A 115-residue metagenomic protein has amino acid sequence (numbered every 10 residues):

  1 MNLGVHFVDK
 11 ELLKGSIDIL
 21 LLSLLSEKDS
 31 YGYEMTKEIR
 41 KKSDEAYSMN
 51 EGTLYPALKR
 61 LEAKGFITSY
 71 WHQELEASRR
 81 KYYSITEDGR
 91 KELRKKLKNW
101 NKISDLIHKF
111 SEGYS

Functional and structural regions predicted by a protein language model:
M1-D9: Short, intrinsically disordered or compositionally biased N-terminal tails of bacterial proteins
N2-L3, K91-S115: Amphipathic alpha-helical dimerization/coiled-coil segments that flank or bridge DNA-binding/regulatory modules
V8-E11, G65, Y114-S115: Short, contiguous hydrophobic alpha-helices characteristic of membrane insertion segments
K10-T53: N-terminal helix-turn-helix DNA-binding core of bacterial DNA-binding proteins
E62-R79, S84: Beta-hairpin "wing" of winged helix-turn-helix
R79-L97: Basic, amphipathic "hinge/linker" alpha-helix immediately C-terminal to the N-terminal HTH DNA-binding motif
